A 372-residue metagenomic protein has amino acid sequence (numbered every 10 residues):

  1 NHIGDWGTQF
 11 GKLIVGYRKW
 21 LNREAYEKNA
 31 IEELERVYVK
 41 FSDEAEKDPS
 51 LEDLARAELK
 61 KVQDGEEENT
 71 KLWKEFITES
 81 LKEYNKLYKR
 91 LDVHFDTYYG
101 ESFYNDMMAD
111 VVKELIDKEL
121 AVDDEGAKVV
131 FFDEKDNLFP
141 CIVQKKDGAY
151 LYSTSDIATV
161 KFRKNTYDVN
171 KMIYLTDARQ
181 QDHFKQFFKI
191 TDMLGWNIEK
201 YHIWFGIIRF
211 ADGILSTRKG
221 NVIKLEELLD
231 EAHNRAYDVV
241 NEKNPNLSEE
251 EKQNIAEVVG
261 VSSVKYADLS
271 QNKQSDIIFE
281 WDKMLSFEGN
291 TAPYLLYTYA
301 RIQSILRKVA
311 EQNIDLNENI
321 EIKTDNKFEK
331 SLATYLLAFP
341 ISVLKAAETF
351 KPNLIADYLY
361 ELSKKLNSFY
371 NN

Functional and structural regions predicted by a protein language model:
N1-N372: NTP-dependent nucleotidyl-transfer catalytic core
